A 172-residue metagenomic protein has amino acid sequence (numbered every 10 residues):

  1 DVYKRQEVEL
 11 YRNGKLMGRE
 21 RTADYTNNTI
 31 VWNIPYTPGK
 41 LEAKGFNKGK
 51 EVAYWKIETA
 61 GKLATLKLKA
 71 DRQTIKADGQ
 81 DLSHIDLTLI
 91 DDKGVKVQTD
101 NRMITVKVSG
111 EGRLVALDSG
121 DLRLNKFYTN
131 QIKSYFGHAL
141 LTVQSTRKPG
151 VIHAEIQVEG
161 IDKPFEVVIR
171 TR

Functional and structural regions predicted by a protein language model:
V2-Y3: Short, small-residue-biased leader/transition segments that mark boundaries at the very start of proteins
V8-L10, I104-V106: Short beta-strand elements bearing conserved aromatic residues within extracellular beta-rich modules
E20-T22, A64-L68, V106-R123: Short aromatic-acidic-glycine turn motif
I30-Y36, Y128-R147: Short, hydrophobic beta-strand segments
Y36-K40, Q80-L82, P149-V151: Extracellular Ig-like/FN3 beta-sandwich strand-entry sites
F46-V52, E159-F165: Short acidic/polar inter-strand loop motif in beta-rich domains
Y54, E58-H84, I90-V97, P164-R172: Short S/T/G/P-enriched beta-strand
